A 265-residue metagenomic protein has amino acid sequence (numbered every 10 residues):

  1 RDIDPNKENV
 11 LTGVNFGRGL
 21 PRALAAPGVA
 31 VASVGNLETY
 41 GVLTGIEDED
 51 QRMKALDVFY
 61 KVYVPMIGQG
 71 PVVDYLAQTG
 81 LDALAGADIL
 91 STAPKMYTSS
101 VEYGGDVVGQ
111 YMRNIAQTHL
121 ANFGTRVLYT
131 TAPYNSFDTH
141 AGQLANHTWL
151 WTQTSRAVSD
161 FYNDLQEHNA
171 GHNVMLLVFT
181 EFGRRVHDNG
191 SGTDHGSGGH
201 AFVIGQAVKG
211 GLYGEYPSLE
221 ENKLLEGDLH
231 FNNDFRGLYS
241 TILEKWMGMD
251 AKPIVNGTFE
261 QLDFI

Functional and structural regions predicted by a protein language model:
R1-H168, H187, H200, I204-I265: Feature for exported/extracytoplasmic and membrane-associated proteins, marking the mature portion
V158, Y162-G190, H195: Metal-dependent active-site segment of extracytoplasmic phospho-/sulfohydrolases and closely related
